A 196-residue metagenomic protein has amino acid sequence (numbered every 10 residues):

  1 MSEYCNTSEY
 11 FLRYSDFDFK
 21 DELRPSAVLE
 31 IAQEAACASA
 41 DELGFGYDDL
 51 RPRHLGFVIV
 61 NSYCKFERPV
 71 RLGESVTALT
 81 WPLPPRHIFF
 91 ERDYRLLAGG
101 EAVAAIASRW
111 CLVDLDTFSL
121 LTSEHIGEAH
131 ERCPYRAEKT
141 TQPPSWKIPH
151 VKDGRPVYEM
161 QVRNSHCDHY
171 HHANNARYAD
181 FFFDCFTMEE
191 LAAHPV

Functional and structural regions predicted by a protein language model:
M1-L79, L83-V196: Terminal targeting signals and extreme-terminal segments of soluble enzymes
